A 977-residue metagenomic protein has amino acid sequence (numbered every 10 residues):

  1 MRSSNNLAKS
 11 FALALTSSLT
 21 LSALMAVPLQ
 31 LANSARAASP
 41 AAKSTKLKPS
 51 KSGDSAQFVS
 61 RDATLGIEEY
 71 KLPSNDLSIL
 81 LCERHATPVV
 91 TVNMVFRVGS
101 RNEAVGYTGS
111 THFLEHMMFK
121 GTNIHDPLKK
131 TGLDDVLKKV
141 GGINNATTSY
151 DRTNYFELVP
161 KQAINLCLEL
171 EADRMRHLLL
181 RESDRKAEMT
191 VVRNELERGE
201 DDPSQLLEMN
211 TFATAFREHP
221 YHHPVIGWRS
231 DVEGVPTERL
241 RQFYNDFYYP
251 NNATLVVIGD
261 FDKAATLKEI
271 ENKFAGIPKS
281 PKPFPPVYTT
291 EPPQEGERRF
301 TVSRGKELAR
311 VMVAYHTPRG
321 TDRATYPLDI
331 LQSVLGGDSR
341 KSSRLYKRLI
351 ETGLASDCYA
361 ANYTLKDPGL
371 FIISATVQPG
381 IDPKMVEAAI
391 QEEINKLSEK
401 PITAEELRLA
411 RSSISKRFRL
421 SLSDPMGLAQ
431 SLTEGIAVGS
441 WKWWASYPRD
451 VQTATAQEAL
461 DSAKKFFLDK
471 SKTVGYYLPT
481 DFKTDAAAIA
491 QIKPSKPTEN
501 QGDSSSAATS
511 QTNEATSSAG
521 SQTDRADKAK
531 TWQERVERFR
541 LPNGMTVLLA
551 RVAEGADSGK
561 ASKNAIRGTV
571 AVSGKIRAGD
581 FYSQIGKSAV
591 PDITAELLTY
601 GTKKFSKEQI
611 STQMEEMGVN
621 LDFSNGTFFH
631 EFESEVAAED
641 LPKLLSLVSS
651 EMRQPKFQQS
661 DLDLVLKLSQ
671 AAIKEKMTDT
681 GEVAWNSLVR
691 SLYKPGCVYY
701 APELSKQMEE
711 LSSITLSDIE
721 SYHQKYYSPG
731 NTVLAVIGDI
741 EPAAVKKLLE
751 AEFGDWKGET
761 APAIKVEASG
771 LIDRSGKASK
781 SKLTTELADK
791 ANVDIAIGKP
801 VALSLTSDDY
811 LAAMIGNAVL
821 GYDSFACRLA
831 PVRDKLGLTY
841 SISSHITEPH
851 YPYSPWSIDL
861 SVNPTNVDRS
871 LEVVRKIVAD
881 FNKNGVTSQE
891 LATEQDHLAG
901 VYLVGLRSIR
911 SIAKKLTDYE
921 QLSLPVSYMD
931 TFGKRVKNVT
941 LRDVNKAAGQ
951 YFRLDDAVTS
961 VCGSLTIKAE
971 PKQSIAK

Functional and structural regions predicted by a protein language model:
M1-A8: N-terminal secretory signal peptides that target proteins for export/translocation
A12-Q30: Bacterial N-terminal signal peptides
V27, L31-G132, F156-V159, L168-L170 (+12 more regions): His/Glu-rich zincin catalytic helix
I67-K71, T237, A375, A456 (+4 more regions): Proteostasis/folding factors centered on peptidyl-prolyl cis-trans isomerases
C82, A86-F113, K129-R174, L206-S230 (+12 more regions): M16 family metallopeptidases and their MPP-like homologs
R193-G199, T289-V302, A410-S421, V636-A637 (+3 more regions): Short, conserved secondary-structure transition motifs
D231-L240, E710-I714, I719: Alpha-helical scaffold elements lining the catalytic groove of polysaccharide deacetylases
E458-L478, G730, N945-G963: Bilobed periplasmic-binding protein-like "clamshell/Venus-flytrap" ligand-binding domains
